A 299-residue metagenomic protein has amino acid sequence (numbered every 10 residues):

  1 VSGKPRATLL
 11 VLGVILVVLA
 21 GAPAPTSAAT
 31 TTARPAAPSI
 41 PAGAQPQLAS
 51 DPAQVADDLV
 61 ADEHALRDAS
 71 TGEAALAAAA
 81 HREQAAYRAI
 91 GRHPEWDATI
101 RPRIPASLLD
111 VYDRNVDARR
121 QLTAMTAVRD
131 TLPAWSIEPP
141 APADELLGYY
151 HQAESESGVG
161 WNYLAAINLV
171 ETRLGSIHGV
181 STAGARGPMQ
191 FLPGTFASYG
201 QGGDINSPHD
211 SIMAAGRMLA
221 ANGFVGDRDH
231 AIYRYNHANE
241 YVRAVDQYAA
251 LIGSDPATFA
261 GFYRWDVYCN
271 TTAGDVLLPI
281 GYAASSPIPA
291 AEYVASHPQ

Functional and structural regions predicted by a protein language model:
V1, V14, G226-H230: Short helix/strand-capping connector loops at secondary-structure junctions
S2-A29: Secretory targeting and sorting signals
G3, A7, R120, E292-S296: Polar/charged alpha-helical tracts
R6, A24-T26, A36-S39, I280 (+2 more regions): Generic low-complexity segments that are intrinsically disordered, proline-rich and/or Lys/Arg-biased
L19-G21, T31-R34, A283-S285, V294: Generic N-terminal simple sequence motifs
A28, R34-L147: N-terminal export signals and maturation junctions of secreted/periplasmic proteins
E95-P279: Catalytic glycan-binding domains that act on GlcNAc-containing polysaccharides
N270-Q299: Intrinsically disordered, low-complexity polar segments
